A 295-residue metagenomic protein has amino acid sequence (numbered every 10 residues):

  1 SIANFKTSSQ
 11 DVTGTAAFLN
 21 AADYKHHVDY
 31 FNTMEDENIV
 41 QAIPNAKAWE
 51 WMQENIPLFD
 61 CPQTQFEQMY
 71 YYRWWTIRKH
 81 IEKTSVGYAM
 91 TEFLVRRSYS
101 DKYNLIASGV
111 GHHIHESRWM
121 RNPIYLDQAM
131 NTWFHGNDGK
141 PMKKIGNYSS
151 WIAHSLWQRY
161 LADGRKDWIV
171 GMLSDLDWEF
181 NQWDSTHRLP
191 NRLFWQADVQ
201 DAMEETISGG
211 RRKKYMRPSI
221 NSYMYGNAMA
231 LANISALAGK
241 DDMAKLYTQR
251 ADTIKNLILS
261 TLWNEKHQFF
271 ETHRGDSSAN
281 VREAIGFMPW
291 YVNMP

Functional and structural regions predicted by a protein language model:
S1-V12: Bacterial Sec-dependent signal peptides at the C-terminal "C-region" and cleavage site
D11-V40, N131, N137-S150, D184-Q249 (+2 more regions): The feature captures the catalytic groove of carbohydrate-active enzymes
E35-G171, D177, E271-P295: Substrate-binding groove/exosite segments of carbohydrate-active enzymes
Q65-Y72, N122-H135, K166-D184, Y223 (+2 more regions): Extended, well-ordered alpha-helical scaffold segments
H80-V86, R121, D184-A197, S260-H267 (+1 more regions): Proline-centered turn/helix-capping motifs that create local helix->coil transitions or kinks
